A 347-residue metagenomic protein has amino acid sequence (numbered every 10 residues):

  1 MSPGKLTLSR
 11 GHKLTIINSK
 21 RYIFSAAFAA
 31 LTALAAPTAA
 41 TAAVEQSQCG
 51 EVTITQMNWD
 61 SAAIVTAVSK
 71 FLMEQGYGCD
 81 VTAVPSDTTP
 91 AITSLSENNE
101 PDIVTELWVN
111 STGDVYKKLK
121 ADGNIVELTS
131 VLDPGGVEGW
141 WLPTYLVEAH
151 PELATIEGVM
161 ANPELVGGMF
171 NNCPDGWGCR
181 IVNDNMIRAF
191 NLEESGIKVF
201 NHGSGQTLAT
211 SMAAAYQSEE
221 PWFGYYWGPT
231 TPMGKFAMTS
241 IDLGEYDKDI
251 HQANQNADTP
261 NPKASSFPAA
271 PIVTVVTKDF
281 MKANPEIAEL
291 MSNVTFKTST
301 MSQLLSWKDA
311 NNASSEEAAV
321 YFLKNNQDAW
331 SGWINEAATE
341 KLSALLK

Functional and structural regions predicted by a protein language model:
T41-I54, A161-G167, W330-W333, K347: Immediate post-signal peptide segment of exported/extracytoplasmic ligand-binding proteins
Q46-S61, C79-V84, G167-N171, M291: Short, well-ordered beta-strand elements
G50, S61, R188-S195, H202-E219 (+3 more regions): An extracytoplasmic/periplasmic, membrane-proximal ligand-sensing/linker region
S69-Y77, P163-K198: Ligand-binding cleft/hinge of the Venus flytrap
T93-L95, P101-T105, C179-N256: Ligand-binding pocket segment of bilobal, Venus flytrap-like solute-binding proteins
N124-P174: A conserved helix-loop-strand patch within extracytoplasmic ligand-binding domains of the periplasmic binding
E138-E148, P271-A283, L304-W307: A bilobed periplasmic-binding-protein/Venus flytrap-type ligand-binding module shared by bacterial periplasmic
P232-T295: C-terminal lobe and pocket-closing loops of periplasmic/extracytoplasmic Venus-flytrap solute-binding proteins
